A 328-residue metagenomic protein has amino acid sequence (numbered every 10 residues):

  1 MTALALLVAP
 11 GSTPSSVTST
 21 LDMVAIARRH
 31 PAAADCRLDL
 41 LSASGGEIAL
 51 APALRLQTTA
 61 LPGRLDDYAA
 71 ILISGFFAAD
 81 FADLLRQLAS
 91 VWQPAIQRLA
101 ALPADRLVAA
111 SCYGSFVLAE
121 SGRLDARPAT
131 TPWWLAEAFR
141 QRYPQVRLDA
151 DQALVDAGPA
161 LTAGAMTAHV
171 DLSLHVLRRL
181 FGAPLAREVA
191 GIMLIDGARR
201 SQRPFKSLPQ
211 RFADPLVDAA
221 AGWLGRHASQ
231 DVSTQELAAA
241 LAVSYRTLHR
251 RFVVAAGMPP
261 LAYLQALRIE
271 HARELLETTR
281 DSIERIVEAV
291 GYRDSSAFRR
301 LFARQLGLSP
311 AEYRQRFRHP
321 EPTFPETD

Functional and structural regions predicted by a protein language model:
M1-V108, V117-E120, R178, R187 (+1 more regions): Extended, subdomain-level signal for the structured scaffold at the beginning of enzyme domains
S15-D22, W133, T167-D171: A structural signal for well-ordered alpha-helical segments within the folded catalytic domains of diverse enzymes
Y68, D105-R106, A126-R127, A157-G158: Short, well-ordered alpha-helix to beta-strand connector turns
V117-R123, V155, V170: Acidic/polar active-site rim loop that often engages polyanionic ligands
D125-Q152: A conserved active-site-flanking secondary-structure segment within enzyme catalytic domains
L148-T162, E188-I195, Q202-S207: Conserved Rossmann-fold dehydrogenase catalytic segment
D156-I192: Conserved anion/nucleotide-ligand pocket segment
